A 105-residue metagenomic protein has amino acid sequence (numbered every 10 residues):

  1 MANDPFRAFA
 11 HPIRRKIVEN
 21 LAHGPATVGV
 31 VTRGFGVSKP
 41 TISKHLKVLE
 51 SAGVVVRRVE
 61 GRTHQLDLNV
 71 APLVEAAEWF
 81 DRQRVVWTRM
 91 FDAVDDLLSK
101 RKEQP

Functional and structural regions predicted by a protein language model:
M1, N20-G34, K39, V48-S51 (+2 more regions): C-terminal regulatory/oligomerization modules of transcriptional regulators
A8-I13: Short helix-coil-helix linker/hinge
R15-I17: Pre-recognition alpha-helix immediately N-terminal to the DNA-recognition helix within helix-turn-helix or winged-helix
V59-Q65: Short, Lys/Arg-rich nucleic-acid/phosphate-binding segment
